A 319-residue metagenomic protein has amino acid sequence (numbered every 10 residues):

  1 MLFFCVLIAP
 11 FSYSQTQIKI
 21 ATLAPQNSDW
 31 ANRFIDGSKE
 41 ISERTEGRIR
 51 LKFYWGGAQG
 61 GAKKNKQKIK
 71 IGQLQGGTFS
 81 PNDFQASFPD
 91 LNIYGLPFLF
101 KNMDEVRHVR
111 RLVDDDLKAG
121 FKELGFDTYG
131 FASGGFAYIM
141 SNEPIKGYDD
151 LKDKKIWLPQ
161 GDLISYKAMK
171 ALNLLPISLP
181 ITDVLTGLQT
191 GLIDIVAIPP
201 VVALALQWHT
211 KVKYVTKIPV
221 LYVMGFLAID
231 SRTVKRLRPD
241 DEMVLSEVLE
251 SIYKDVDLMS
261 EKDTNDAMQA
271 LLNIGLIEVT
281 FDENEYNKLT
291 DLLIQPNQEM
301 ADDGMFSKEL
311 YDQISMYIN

Functional and structural regions predicted by a protein language model:
M1-A9: Bacterial N-terminal signal peptides
P10-S14: Sec/Tat signal peptide C-region and signal peptidase I cleavage site
Q15-M103, F121-N319: N-terminal secretory/targeting leader peptides
M103-K118: A gly/proline- and charged-residue-enriched helix-loop-helix capping module
